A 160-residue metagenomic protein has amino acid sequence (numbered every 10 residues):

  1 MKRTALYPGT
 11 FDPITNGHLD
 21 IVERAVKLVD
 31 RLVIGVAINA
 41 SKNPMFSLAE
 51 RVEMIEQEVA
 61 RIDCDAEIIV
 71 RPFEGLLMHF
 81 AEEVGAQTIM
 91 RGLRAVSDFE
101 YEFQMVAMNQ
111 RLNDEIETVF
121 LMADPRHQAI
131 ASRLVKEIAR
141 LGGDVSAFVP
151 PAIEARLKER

Functional and structural regions predicted by a protein language model:
M1-R160: Nucleotidyltransferase catalytic core that binds NTPs
